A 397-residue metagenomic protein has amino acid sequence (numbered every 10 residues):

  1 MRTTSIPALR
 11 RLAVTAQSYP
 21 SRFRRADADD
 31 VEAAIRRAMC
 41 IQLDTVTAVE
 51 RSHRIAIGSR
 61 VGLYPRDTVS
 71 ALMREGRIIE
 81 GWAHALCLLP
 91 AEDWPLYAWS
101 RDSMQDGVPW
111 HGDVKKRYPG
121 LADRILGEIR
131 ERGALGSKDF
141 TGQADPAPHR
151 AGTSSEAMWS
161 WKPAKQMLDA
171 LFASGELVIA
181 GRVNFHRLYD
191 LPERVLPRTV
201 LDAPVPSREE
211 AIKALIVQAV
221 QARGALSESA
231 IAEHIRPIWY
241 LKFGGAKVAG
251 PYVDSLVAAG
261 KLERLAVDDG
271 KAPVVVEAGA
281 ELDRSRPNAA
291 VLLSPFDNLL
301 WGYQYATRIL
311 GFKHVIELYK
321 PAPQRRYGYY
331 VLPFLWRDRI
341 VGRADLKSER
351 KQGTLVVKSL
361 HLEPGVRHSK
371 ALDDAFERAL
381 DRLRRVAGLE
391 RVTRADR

Functional and structural regions predicted by a protein language model:
M1-R397: Long, charged, low-complexity, helical-prone intrinsically disordered regions
